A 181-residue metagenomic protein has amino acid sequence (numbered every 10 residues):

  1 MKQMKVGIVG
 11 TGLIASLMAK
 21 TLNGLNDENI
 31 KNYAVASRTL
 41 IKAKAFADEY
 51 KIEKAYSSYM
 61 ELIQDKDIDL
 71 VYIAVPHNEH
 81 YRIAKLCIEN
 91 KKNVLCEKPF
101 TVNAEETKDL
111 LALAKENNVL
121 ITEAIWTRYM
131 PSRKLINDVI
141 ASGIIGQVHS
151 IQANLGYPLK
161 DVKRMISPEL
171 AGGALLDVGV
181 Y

Functional and structural regions predicted by a protein language model:
M1-Y50: N-terminal Rossmann-like dinucleotide-binding module
A15, Y56, C96, I121-E123: Hydrophobic residues in well-ordered beta-strands that form the structural core
I30-A34, D69-V71, G172-G173: Short active-site oxyanion
Y50-L111: Beta-loop-alpha module in the N-terminal Rossmann-like domain of NAD(P)-dependent dehydrogenases, especially those
K108-W126, G146-A153: Rossmann-fold dehydrogenase core element
T127-Y181: Predominantly a Rossmann-like dinucleotide-binding segment in NAD(P)-dependent oxidoreductases
